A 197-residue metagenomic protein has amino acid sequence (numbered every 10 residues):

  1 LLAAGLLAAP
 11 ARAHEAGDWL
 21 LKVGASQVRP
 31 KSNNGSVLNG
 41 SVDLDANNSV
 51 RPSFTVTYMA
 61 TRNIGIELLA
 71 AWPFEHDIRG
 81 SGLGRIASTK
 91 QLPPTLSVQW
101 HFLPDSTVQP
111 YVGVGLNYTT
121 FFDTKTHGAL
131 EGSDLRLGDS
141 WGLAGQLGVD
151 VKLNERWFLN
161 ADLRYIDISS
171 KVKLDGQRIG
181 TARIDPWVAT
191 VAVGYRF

Functional and structural regions predicted by a protein language model:
L1-G5: Bacterial N-terminal signal peptides
A9-A13: Sec/Tat signal peptide C-region and signal peptidase I cleavage site
E15, V42-N48, G84-Q91, E131-W141 (+1 more regions): Replace "Gram-negative outer membrane beta-barrel proteins" with "bacterial and organellar outer membrane beta-barrel
D18, A25-K31, T55-G128, P186-F197: Gram-negative (and chloroplast) outer-membrane scaffold detector with strong preference for beta-barrel transmembrane
S32-N33, L38-G40, P52-S53, A70-W72 (+8 more regions): Outer-membrane beta-barrel domain signature
S41-T55, M59-T61: Aromatic- and Gly/Pro-rich amphipathic surface segment
S53-M59, Q146-G148, F158-N160: Short, conserved structural micro-motifs that define repeat-unit consensus positions and nucleotide-binding loops
E75-R79, S88, N154-F197: Predominantly the C-terminal beta-signal and adjacent terminal strand-loop region of outer-membrane beta-barrel
